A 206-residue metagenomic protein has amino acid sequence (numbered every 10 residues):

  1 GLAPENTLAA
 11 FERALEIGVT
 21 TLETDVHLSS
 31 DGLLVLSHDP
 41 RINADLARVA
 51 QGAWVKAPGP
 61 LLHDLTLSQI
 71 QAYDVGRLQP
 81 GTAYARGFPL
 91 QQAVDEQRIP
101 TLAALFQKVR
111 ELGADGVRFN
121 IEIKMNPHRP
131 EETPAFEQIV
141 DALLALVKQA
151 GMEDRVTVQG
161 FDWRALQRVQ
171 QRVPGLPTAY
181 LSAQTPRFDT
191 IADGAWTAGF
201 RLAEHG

Functional and structural regions predicted by a protein language model:
G1-G206: Phosphate-group recognition and catalysis centered on beta-loop-alpha active-site segments
